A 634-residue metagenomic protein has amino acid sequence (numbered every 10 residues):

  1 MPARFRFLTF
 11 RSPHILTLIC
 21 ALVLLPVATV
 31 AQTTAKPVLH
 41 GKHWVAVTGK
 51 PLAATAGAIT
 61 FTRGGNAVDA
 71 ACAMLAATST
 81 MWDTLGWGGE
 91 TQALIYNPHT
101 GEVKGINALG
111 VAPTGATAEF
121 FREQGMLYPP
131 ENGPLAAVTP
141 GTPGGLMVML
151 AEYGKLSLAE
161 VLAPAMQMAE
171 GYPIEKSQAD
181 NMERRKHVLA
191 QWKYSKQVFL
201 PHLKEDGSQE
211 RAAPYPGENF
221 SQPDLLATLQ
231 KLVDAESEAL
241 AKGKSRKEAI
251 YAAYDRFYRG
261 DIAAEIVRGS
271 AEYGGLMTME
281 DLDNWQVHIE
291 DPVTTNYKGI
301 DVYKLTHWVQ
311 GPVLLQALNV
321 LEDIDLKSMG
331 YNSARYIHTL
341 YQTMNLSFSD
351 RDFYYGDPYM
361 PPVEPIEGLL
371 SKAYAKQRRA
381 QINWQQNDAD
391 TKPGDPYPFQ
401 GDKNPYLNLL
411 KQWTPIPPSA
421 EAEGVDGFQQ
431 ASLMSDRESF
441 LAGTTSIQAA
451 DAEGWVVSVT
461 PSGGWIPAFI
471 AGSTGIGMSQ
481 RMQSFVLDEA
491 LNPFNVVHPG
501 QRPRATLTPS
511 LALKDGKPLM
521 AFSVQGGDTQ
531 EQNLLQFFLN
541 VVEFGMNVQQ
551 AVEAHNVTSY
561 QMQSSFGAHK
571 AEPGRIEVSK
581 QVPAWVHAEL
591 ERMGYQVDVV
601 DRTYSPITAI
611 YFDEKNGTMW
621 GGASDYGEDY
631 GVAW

Functional and structural regions predicted by a protein language model:
P2-T17: Bacterial N-terminal signal peptides that target proteins for export
P13-V27: Bacterial N-terminal signal peptides
Q32-T55, I59, N66-A252, F257-R259 (+2 more regions): Noncatalytic scaffold domains of N-terminal-nucleophile
T80-G105, R122, R268, Y273-T278 (+7 more regions): Active-site rim segments in enzyme catalytic domains, especially the processed small/beta chain of N-terminal
Q222, L326-S462, D601: Internal maturation/activation junctions in enzymes
L276-K298, R379-E438, M478-L507, L511: Active-site Gly/Thr loop motif
G311-K327, A512-M520, G527-V552: M16/insulysin-pitrilysin zinc metalloprotease superfamily fold
F348, E453, G500-R502, L534-L535 (+1 more regions): Extended C-terminal subregions enriched in glycine
